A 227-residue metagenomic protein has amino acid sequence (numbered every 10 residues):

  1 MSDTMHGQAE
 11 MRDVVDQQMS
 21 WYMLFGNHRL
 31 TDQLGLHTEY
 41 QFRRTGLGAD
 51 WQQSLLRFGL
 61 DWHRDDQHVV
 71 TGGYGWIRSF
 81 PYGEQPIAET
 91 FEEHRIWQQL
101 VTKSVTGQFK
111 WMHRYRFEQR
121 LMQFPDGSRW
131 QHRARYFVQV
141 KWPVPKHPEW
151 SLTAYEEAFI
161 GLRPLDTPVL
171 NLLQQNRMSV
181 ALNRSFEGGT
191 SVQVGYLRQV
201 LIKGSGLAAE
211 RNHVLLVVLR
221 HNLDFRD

Functional and structural regions predicted by a protein language model:
S2-Q53, N222: Short glycine/proline- and aromatic-enriched beta-strand/turn motifs that initiate or cap beta-hairpins
Q18-S20, Q52-S54, E92-I96, S128-A134 (+2 more regions): Residues that define the transmembrane beta-barrel architecture of outer-membrane proteins
L24, R57-F58, Q98-L100, Y136-V140 (+2 more regions): Membrane-embedded beta-strands of outer-membrane beta-barrel proteins, especially the hydrophobic/small aromatic
H28, W62, T102-S104, W142-V144 (+2 more regions): Residue-level signature of outer-membrane beta-barrel architecture
D32-T38, Q67-G72, G107-W111, H147-S151 (+2 more regions): Repeated loop/turn-to-beta-strand initiation elements of outer-membrane beta-barrel proteins
Y40-G46, Y74-F80, S104-T106, F117-L121 (+3 more regions): Transmembrane beta-strands of outer-membrane beta-barrel pores
D50-T106: Hydrophobic/aromatic-rich structural module bridging two neighboring secondary-structure elements via a short loop
L100, R211-D227: Outer-membrane beta-barrel "beta-signal"
